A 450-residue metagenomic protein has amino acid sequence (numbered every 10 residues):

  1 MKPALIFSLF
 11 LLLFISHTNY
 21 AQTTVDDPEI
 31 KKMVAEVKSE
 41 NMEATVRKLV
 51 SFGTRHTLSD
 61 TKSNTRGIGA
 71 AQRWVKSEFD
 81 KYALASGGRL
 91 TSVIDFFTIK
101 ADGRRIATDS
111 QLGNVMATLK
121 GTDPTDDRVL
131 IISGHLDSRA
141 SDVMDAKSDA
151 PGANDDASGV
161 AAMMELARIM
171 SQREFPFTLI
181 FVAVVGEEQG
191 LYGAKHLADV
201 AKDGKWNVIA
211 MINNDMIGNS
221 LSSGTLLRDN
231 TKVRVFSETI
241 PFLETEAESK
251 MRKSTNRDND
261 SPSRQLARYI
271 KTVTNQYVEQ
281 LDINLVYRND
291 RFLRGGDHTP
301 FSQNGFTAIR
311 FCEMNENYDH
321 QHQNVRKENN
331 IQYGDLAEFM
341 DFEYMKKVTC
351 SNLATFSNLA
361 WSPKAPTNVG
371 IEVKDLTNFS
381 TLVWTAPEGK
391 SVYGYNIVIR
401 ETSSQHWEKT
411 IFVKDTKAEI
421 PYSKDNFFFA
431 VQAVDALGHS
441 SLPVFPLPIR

Functional and structural regions predicted by a protein language model:
T23-G67, H320, V325-D335: N-terminal capping segment at the start of a domain
A44-K120: A non-catalytic alpha/beta surface segment that caps or lines the substrate-entry region of metallo-dependent hydrolase
V50, I217-S237, L285-P363: Active-site-adjacent mobile loop/cap segments within catalytic or ligand-binding domains
A117, I132-S133, D137-S138, D142-L191 (+1 more regions): Alpha-helical metal-binding/catalytic segments enriched in His/Glu/Asp
V184-G296: Metal-dependent peptidase/peptidase-like ectodomains
N378-S391: Conserved aromatic anchor
E408-D415: Short beta-strand segments within Ig-like beta-sandwich modules, predominantly Fibronectin type-III
I420-S441: Beta-strand-rich modules
